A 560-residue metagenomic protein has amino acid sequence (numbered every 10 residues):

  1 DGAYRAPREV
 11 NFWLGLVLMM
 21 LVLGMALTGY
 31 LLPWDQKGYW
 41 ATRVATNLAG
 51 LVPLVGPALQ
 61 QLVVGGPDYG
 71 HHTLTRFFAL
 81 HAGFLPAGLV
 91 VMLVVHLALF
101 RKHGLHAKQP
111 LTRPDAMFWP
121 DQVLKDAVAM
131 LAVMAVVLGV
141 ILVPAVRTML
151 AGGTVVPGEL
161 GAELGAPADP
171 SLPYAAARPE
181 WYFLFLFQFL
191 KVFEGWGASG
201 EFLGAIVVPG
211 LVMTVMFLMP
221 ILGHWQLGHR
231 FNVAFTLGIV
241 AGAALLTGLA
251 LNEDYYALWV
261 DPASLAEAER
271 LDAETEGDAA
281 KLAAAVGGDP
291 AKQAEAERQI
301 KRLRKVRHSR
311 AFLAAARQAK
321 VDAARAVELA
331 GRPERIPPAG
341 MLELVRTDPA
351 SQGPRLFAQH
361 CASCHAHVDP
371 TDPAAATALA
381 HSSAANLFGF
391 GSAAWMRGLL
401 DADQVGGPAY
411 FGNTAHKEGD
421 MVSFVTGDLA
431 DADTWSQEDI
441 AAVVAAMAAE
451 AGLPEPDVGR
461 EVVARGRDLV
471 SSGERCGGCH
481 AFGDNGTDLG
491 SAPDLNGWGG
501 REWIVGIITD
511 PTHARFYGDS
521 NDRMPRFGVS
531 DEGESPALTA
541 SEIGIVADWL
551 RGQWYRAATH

Functional and structural regions predicted by a protein language model:
D1-E269, R304-R307: Membrane-embedded alpha-helical bundles of multi-pass integral membrane proteins
L48-L51, V55-F77, R307-S351, A366 (+3 more regions): Sequence context of c-type cytochrome heme-c attachment sites
G88, L93-L99, H103, V208-P220 (+3 more regions): C-terminal capping alpha-helices of c-type cytochrome domains
Y182, A366-A402, Y410-F411, E418-A432 (+3 more regions): Gly/Gly-Pro-rich "capping" loops immediately C-terminal to redox-active cysteine motifs in periplasmic/lumenal
Y255-E276, A291, E295-V321: Alpha-helical transmembrane signal-anchor/signal-peptide segments
A279-A285, K320-F357, A376, A446-S471 (+1 more regions): Electrostatic cytochrome c docking/interface patches
S351-A362, A394, G398, A441 (+7 more regions): Solvent-exposed, polar/charged alpha-helical surfaces in well-ordered, non-transmembrane soluble domains, broadly
P354-A384, A402-H416, L453, D468-A492 (+2 more regions): Periplasmic/extracellular electron-transfer cofactor-ligation site, primarily the c-type cytochrome heme-c attachment
